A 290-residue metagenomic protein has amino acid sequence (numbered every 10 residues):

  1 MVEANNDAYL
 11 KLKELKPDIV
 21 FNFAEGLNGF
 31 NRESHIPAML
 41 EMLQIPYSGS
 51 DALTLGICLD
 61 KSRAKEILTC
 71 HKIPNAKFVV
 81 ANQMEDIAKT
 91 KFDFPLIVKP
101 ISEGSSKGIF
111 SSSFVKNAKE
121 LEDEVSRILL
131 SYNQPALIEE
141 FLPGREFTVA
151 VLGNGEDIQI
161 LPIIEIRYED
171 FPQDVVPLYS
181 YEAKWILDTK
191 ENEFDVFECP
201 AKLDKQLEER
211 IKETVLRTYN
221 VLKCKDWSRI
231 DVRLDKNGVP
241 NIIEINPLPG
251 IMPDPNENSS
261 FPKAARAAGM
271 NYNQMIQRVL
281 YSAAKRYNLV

Functional and structural regions predicted by a protein language model:
M1-K77: Conserved N-proximal alpha/beta basic substrate-recognition cap immediately N-terminal to, or forming the N-lobe
A4-N6, G26, T54, A81-Q83 (+3 more regions): Conserved beta-strand edge residues that scaffold enzyme active sites
Y9-K16, G56-L137, L142-R145, G155-E156: Active-site nucleotide/adenylate-binding loops and adjacent lid/helix of ATP-dependent enzymes
V20, Y47, F78, V98 (+3 more regions): Generic preference for hydrophobic
T69, I158, K202-V290: ATP-dependent carboxylate activation and anion-phosphoryl transfer catalytic cores that bind Mg-ATP to form
L96, G153, E165, N246-P247: Short beta-strand elements
A118-E213, L234, V239-N241: Phosphate-binding site of ATP-dependent enzymes
